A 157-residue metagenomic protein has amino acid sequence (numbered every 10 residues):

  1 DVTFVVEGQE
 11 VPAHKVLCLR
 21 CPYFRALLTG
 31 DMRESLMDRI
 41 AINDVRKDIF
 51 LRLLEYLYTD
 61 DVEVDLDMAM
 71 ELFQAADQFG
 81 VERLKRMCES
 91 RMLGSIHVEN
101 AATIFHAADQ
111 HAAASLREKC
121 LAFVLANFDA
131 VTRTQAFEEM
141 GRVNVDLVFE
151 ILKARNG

Functional and structural regions predicted by a protein language model:
D1-V98: Canonical BTB/POZ domain core
R39, E63-Q74, Q78-V81, M87-G157: BTB/POZ-protein C-terminal extensions
